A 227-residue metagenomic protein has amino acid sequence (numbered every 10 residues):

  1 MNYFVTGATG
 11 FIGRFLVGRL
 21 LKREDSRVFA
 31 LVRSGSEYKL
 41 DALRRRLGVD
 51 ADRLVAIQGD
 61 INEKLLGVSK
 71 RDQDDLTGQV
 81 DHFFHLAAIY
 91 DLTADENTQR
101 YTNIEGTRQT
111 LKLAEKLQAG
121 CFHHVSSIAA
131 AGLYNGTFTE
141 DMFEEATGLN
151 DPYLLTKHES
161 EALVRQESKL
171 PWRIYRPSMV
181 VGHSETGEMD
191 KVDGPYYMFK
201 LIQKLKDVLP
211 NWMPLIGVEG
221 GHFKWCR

Functional and structural regions predicted by a protein language model:
M1-S26: N-terminal Rossmann NAD(P)H-binding glycine-rich loop of SDR-like oxidoreductase domains
S26-R27, R53, G120-C121, P171: Residues at the starts of beta-strands that form the adenosine-phosphate
R27-E63, G67: Glycine-rich phosphate-binding loop and adjoining beta1-alpha1-beta2 segment of Rossmann-like nucleotide-binding folds
D50-E105, L117: NAD(P)H-binding glycine-rich loop region in Rossmannoid oxidoreductase-like domains and their noncatalytic homologs
H82-L86, T93-Y101, E105-P152, R173 (+1 more regions): Conserved Rossmann-fold NAD(P)-dependent oxidoreductase catalytic core, especially the SDR/UDP-sugar
I104-T110, T156-V164, M198: Conserved catalytic Lys-bearing alpha helix of Rossmann-like short-chain dehydrogenase/reductases
G148-S178, H183: Active-site Tyr-X1-5-Lys
T186-G187, P195-R227: A conserved pocket-lining segment of Rossmann-fold NAD(P)-dependent short-chain dehydrogenase/reductase
